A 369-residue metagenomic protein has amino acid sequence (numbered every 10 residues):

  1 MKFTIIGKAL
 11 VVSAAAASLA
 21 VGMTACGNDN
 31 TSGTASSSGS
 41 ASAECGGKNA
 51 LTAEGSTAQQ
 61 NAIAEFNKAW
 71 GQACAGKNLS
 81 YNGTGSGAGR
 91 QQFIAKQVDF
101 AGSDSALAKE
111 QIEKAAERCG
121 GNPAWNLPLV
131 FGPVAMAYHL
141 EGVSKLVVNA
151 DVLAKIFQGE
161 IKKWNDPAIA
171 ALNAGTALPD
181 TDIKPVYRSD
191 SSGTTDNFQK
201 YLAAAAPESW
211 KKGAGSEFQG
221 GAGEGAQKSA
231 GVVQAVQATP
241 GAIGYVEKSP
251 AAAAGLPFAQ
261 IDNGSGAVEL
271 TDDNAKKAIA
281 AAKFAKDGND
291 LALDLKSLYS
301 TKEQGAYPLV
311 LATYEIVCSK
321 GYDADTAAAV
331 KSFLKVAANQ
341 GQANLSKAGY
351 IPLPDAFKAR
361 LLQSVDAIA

Functional and structural regions predicted by a protein language model:
K2-T4, V11, A25, A43-G46 (+2 more regions): Extracellular/periplasmic juxtamembrane helices and adjacent flexible linkers that interface with membrane partners
G7-A17: Sec-dependent N-terminal signal peptides
A20-M23: Bacterial Sec-type N-terminal signal peptides, specifically the leucine/valine-rich hydrophobic h-region
G27-N30: Bacterial signal peptide processing site
G33-A170, V233-A235, S249-A254: N-terminal segment of the mature folded domain
A64-G76, I94-V98, A106, Y138-E141 (+8 more regions): Sec-exported extracytoplasmic/periplasmic mature domains
R90, S191-F284: Ligand-binding pocket segment of bilobal, Venus flytrap-like solute-binding proteins
P133-A137, V143-V233: Extracytoplasmic ligand-binding site segments that recognize negatively charged/polar headgroups
